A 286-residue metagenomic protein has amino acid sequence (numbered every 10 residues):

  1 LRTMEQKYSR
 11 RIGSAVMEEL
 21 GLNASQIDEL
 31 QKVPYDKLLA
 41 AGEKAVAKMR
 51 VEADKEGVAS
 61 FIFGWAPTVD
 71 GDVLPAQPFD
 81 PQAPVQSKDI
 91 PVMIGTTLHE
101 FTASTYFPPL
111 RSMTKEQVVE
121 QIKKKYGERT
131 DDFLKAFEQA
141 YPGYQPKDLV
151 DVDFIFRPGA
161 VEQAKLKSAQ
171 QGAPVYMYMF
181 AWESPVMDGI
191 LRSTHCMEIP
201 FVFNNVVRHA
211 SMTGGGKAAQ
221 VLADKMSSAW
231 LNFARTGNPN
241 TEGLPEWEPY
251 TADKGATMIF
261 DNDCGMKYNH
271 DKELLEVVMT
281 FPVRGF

Functional and structural regions predicted by a protein language model:
L1-Q117, P146-Q170: Substrate-access "cap/lid" subdomains that shape and gate the entrance to catalytic or ligand-binding pockets
Q6-S9, T130, R192: Generic alpha-helical segment signature
Q31-Y35, E138, P142, E183: Short amphipathic alpha-helical surface patches that mediate protein-protein
G42-A45, F133-Q139, M179: Short coil/turn segments at secondary-structure boundaries
S87-K135, K217, V221, S227 (+1 more regions): C-terminal, loop-rich substrate-recognition/catalytic regions characterized by aromatic stacking residues
F133-P146, N205-T213: Short glycine/proline-rich turn/loop motifs
A140-I155, A218-K225: Contiguous C-terminal substrate-recognition/catalytic subdomains in enzyme active sites
P158-F286: Mobile gating loops/cap/lid regions near enzyme active sites that modulate substrate access
